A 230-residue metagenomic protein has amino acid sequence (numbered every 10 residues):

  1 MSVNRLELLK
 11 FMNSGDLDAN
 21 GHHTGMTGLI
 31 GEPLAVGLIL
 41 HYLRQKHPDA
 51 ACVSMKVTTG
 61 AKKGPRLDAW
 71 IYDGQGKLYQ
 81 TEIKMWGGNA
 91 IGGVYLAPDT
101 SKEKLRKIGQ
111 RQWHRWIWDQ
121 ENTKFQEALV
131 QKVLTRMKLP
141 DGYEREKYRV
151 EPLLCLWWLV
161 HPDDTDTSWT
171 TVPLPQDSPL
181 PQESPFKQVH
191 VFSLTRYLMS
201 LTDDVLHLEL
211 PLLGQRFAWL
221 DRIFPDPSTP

Functional and structural regions predicted by a protein language model:
M1-K62: Interdomain/boundary linker segments immediately adjacent to catalytic/signaling cores
V3-L6, I30, L34, K124 (+3 more regions): Alpha-helix boundary/N-cap detector
A35-H47, L129-E144, F224: Hydrophobic, Leu/Ile/Phe/Ala-enriched alpha-helical segments that form helix-helix packing faces
H41-D49, G74-K77, E146-R149: Secondary-structure boundary elements
P65-L67: Short beta-strand or tight-loop elements that sit immediately N-terminal to catalytic metal-binding acidic residues
W70-A90: Active-site beta-strand-loop-beta-strand hairpin of nuclease catalytic cores that positions key catalytic residues
K84-T171: Catalytic cores of nucleic-acid endonucleases
G142-P230: Non-catalytic C-terminal interaction segments of nucleic acid-processing enzymes
